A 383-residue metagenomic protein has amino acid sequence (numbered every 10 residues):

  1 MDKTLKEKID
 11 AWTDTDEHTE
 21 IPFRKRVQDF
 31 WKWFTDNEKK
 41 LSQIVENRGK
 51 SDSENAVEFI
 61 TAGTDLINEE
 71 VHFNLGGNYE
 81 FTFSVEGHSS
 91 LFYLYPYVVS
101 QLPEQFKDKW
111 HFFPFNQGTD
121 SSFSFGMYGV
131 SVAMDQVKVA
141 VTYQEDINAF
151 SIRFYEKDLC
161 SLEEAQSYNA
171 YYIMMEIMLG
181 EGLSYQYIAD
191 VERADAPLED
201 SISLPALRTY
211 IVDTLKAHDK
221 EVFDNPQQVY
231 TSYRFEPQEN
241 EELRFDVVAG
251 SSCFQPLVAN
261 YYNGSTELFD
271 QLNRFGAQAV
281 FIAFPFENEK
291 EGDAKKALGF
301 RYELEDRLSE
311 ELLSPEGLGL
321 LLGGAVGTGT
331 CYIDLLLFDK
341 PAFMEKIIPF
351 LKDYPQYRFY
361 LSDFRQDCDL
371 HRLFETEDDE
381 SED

Functional and structural regions predicted by a protein language model:
M1-A56, S90, S167-A170, L179-I188 (+1 more regions): Non-catalytic accessory regions used for complex assembly or targeting
E17-R24, Q28-V71, A249, N288-L320: Surface-exposed, low-hydrophobicity interaction/linker segments
T35-I44, N78-V85, N148-L159, R274-G292 (+1 more regions): Short glycine-rich, basic-tinged beta-strand/loop micro-motifs
R48-H111: An N-terminal, globular interaction/scaffold subdomain
L66-N74, G182-E192, L308-T330: Short, glycine- and small/hydrophobic-rich beta-strand elements in well-ordered beta-sheets
K107-W110, Y233-D383: C-terminal structured domains
T119-V141, H371-D383: Short, low-order "capping/linker" segments at domain edges
A133-E241, Q255-S265: Long, hydrophobic alpha/beta structural blocks
